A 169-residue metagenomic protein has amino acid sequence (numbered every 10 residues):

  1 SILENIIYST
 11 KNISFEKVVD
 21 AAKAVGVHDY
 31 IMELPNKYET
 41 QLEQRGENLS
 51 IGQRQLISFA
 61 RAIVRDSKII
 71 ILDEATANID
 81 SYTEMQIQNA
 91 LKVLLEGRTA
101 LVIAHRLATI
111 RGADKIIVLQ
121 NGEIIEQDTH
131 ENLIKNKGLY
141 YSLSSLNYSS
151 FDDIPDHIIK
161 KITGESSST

Functional and structural regions predicted by a protein language model:
L3-Q44, Q88, G97: ABC ATPase nucleotide-binding domain helical subdomain, centered on the C-loop/LSGGQ "ABC signature"
A24, E33-K37, N89, R111-T169: C-terminal portion of ABC ATPase nucleotide-binding domains
F59, I103: Hydrophobic anchor residue at the start of the ABC signature
R65, E96: Conserved signature/switch motifs of ABC ATPase nucleotide-binding domains
I70-E74: Catalytic Walker B motif of ABC-type/P-loop ATPase nucleotide-binding domains
S81-Y82: Helix N-cap at the start of a conserved alpha-helix in ABC-type nucleotide-binding domains
Q86-L94, R106: Conserved helical "switch/dimer-interface" subregion of ABC/ABC-like ATPase nucleotide-binding domains
